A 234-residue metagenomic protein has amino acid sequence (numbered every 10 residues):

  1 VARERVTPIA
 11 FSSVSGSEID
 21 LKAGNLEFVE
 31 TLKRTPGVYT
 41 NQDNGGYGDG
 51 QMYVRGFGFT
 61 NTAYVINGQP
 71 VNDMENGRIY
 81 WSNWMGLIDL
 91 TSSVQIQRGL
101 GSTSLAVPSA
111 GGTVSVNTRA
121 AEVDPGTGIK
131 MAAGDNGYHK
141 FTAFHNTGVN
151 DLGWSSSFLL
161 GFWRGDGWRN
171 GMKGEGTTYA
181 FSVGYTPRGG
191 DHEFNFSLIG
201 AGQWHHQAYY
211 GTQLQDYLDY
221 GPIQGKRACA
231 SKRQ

Functional and structural regions predicted by a protein language model:
V1-L21, F59: Short, acidic, small-residue-rich periplasmic hinge/interaction motif at the N-terminus of Gram-negative outer-membrane
T7, V38-G48, A106-A110, M172-E175: Short, glycine-/polar-rich solvent-exposed loops and beta-turns at beta-strand/coil boundaries
A23, E27, D49, T91 (+4 more regions): Transmembrane beta-barrel architecture of outer-membrane proteins
V29-P70, G86, S92: Extracytoplasmic beta-strand/coil segments of soluble accessory domains associated with Gram-negative outer-membrane
E30, Y53, Q95, T113-S115 (+2 more regions): Outer-membrane beta-barrel architecture
P70-R98, I223-Q224: Short acidic/polar hinge/loop motifs at secondary-structure boundaries that mediate gating or recognition
M85-K130: A beta-strand signature from Gram-negative outer-membrane beta-barrel systems, especially the internal plug domain
G126, A133-R164, W168-Y210, D216-Y220 (+1 more regions): Transmembrane beta-barrel wall of Gram-negative outer-membrane proteins
